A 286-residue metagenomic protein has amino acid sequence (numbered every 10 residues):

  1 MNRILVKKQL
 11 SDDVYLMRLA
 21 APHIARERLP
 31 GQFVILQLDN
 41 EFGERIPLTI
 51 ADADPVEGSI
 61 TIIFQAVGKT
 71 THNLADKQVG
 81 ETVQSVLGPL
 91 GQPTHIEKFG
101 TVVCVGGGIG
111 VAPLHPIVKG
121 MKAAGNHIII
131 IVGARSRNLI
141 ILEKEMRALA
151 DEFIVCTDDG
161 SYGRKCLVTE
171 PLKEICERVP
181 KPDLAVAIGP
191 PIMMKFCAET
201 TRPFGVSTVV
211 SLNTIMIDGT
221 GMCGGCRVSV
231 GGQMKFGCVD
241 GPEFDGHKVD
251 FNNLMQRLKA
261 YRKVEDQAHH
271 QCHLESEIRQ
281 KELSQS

Functional and structural regions predicted by a protein language model:
M1-E81: Ferredoxin-reductase
V6, D52, V155-T157, V210 (+1 more regions): Structural signal for conserved beta-strand scaffold positions within catalytic alpha/beta enzyme cores
L36, S85-V86, V228: A generic structural signal for residues embedded in beta-strands
D39, G88-P89, G231: Short, surface-exposed secondary-structure boundary micro-motifs
F42-A51, L90-G100, C238: Short, Lys/Arg- and Gly-enriched loop/turn segments at beta-strand edges
K69-I217: FNR/FR-type flavoprotein reductase catalytic core
P113, P191-I192, N213-E243, Q271-E275: Local cysteine-cluster metal-coordination motifs and their immediate loop/turn environment, predominantly Fe-S cluster
A148, F236-D240, F244-S286: Short Fe-S-cluster ligation motifs
